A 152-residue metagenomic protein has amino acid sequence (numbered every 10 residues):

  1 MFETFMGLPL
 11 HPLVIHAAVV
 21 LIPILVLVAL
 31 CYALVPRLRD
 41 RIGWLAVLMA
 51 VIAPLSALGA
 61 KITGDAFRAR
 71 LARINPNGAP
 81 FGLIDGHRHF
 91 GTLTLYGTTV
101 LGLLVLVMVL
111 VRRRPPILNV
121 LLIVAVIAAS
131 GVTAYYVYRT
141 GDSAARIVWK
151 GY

Functional and structural regions predicted by a protein language model:
M1-Y152: Polytopic transmembrane helical bundles with strong interfacial aromatic enrichment
